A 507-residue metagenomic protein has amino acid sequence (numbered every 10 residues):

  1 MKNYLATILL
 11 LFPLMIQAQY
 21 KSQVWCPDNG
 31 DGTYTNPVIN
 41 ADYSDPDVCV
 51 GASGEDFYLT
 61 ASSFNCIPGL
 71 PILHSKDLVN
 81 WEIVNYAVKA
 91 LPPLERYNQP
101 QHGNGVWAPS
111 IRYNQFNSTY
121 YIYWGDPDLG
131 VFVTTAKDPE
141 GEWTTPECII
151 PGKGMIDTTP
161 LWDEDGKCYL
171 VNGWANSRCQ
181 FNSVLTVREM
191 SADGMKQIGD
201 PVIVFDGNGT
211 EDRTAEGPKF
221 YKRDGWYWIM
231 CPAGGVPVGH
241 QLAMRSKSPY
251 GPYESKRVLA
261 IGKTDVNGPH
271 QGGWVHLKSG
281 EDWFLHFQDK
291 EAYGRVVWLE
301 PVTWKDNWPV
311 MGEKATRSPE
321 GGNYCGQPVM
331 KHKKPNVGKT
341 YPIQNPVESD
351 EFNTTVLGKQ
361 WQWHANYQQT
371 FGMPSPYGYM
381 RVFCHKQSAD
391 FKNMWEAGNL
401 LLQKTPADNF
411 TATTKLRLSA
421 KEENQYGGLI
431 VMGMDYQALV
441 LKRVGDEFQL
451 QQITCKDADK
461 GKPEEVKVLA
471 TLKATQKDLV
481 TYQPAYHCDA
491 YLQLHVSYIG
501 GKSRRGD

Functional and structural regions predicted by a protein language model:
M1-Y20: Bacterial Sec-dependent N-terminal signal peptides
A18-D507: Carbohydrate-active catalytic/glycan-binding domains of CAZyme proteins, especially the secreted or lumenal ectodomains
